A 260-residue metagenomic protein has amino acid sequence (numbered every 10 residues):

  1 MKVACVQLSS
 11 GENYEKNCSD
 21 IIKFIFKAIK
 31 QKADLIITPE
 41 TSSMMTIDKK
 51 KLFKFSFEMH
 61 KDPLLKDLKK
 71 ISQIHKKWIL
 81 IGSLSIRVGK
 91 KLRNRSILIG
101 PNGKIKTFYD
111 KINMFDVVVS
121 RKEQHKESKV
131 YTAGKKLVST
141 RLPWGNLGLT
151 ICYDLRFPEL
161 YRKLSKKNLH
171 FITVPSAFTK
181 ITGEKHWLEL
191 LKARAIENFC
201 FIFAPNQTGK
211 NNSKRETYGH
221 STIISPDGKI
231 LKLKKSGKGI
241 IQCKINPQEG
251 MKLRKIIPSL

Functional and structural regions predicted by a protein language model:
M1-A4: Extreme N-terminal starter segment of soluble prokaryotic enzymes
Q7-E12: Short polar catalytic/cofactor-binding loops
Y14, I22, F26-P101, F108 (+2 more regions): Cys-nucleophile CN-hydrolase/nitrilase-fold catalytic domain and related Cys-dependent amidase chemistry that acts on
K16-K27, R156-R162: Short, acidic/polar
K49, I97, F108-F115, T222 (+1 more regions): Short beta->alpha transition motifs characteristic of CBS
H60-L80, N146, R156-I241: CN hydrolase (nitrilase-like) catalytic-core segments centered on the catalytic cysteine and neighboring Lys/Glu
I81, R95-L98, V138-T140, S221-I223 (+1 more regions): Short beta-strand scaffold segments in enzyme catalytic cores
R87-K167, K180, H186-E189, K252-L260: Active-site catalytic loop in hydrolytic enzyme cores
